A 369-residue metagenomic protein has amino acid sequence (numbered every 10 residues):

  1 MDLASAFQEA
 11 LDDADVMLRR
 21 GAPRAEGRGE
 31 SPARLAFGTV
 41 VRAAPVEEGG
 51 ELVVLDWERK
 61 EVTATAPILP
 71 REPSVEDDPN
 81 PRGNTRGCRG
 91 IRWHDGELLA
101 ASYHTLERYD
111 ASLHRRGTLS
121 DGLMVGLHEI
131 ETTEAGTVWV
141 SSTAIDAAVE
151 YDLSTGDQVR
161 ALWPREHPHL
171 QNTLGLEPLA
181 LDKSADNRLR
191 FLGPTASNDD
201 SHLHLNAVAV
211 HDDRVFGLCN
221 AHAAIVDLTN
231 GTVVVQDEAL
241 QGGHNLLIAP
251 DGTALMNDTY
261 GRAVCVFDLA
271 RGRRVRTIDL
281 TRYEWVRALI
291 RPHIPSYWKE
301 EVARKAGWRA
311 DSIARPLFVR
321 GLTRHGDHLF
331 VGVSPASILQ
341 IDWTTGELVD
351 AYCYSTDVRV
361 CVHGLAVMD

Functional and structural regions predicted by a protein language model:
G21-E26, E72-G90, V125-E131, Q171-T173 (+5 more regions): Repeated scaffold domains used in trafficking and secretory/extracellular systems, primarily beta-propellers
E30-P32, W93-D95, T132-A135, V210-D212 (+3 more regions): Residue-level detector of Asp-centered blade-edge/turn motifs that repeat once per structural unit in beta-propeller
F37-E47, L99-Y103, V140-I145, F216-A221 (+2 more regions): Conserved beta-strand positions in repeat-built beta-propeller and related beta-rich domains
W57-R59, D110-H114, D152-G156, L228-G231 (+2 more regions): Short loop/turn segments that connect beta-strands within beta-propeller blades
A64-R108, H114-E131: Blade-loop segments of beta-propeller domains
A66-P70, P79-G83, T118-L123, L162-R165 (+5 more regions): Surface loop/turn motifs at the tips and blade-to-blade linkers of beta-strand repeat domains
I248-A249, T253-L269, R273-Q340: Loop/turn-rich, solvent-exposed surfaces of beta-rich toroidal or solenoidal domains
S334-D369: Blade-level signature of beta-propeller repeat domains, shared across WD40, Kelch, NHL, RCC1 and BNR/Asp-box propellers
